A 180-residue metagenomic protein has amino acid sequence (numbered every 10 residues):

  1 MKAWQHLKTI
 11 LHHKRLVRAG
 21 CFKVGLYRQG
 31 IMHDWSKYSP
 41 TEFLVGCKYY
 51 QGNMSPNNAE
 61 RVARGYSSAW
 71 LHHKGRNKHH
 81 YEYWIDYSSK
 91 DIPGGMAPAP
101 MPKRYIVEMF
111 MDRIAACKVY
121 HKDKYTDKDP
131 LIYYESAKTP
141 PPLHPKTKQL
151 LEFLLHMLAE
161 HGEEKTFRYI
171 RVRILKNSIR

Functional and structural regions predicted by a protein language model:
M1-R180: Metal-dependent phosphohydrolase cores
